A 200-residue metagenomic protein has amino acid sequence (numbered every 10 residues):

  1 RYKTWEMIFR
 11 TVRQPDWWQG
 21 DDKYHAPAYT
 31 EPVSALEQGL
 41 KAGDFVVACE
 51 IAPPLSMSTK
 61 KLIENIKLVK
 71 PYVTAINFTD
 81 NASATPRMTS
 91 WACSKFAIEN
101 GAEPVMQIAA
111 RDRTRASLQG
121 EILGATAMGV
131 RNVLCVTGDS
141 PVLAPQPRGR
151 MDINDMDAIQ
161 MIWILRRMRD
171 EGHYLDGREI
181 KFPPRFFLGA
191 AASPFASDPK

Functional and structural regions predicted by a protein language model:
Y2-W18, N154, A158-M161: C-terminal helical cap(s) of enzyme catalytic domains, especially alpha/beta-barrels
F9-A52, S56-K60, E64, H173-P184: N-terminal amphipathic alpha-helix/helix-capping segment at the start of soluble metabolic enzymes
P32-L36, K60-V69, A84-A102: Glycine-rich, positively charged N-terminal anion/phosphate-binding segment
V46-K60, P104-A116, F186-P199: Active-site mouth loops of central-metabolism enzymes
E50, I76, A125: Conserved, mostly hydrophobic/aromatic
L55-M57, T74-W91, P141-D152: Glycine-rich, proline-tolerant flexible connector loops at the mouths of alpha/beta enzymes
R87-M106, I153-P183: Alpha-helix-loop-beta-strand connector modules within alpha/beta enzyme cores
R115-W163: Flexible, glycine-rich active-site loops centered on histidine and acidic residues that chelate a metal or position
